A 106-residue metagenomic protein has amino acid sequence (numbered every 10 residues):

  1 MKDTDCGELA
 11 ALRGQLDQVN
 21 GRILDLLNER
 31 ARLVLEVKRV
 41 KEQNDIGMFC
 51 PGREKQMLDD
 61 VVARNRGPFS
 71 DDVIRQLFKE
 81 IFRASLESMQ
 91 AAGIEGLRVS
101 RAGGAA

Functional and structural regions predicted by a protein language model:
M1-A106: Domain-level signature for soluble enzymes in the chorismate/prephenate branch of the shikimate pathway
